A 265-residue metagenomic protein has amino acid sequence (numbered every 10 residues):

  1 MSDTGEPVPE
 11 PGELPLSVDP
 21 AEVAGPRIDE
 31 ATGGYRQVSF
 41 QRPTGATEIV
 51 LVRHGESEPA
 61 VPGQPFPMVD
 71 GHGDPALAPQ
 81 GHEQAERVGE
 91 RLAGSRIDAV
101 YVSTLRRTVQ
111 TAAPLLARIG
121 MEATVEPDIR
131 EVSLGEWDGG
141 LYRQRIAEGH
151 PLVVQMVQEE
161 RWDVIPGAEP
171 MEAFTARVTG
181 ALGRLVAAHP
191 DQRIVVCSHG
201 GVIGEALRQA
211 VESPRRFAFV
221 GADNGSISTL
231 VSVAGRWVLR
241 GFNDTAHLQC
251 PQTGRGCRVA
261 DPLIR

Functional and structural regions predicted by a protein language model:
S2-A46, E86-V154, D223, W237 (+1 more regions): Phosphate-coordination/substrate-recognition cap region in phosphate-metabolizing enzymes
Q37-F40, P214-A218, T253-R255: Short, P/G- and charge-enriched loop/turn segments at secondary-structure junctions
A46, E58-P62, C250: Short N-terminal binding/cap micro-motifs at the start of the first secondary-structure element
A46, T179-V238: Active-site-adjacent alpha-helix immediately C-terminal to a catalytic or transition-state-stabilizing loop
A46-H54: Short, hydrophobic/glycine-enriched beta-strand segments
E56-L115, G167-T179: Loop-to-helix element that buttresses phosphate recognition and phosphoryl-transfer chemistry
A76, R118-T179, R240-N243, P251-G254 (+1 more regions): Phosphate-handling substructures
